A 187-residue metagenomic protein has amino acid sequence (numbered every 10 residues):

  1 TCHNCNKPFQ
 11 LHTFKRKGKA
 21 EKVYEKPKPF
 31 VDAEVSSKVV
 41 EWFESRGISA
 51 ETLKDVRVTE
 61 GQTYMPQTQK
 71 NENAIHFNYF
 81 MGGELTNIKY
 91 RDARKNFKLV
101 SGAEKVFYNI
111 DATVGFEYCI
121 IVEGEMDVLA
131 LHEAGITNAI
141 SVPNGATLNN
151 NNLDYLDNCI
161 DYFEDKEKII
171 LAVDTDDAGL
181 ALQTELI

Functional and structural regions predicted by a protein language model:
H3: Cys/His/Pro-rich metal-binding microdomains
N6-T86, R94, A103-E117, E164: TOPRIM metal-binding catalytic domain and adjacent DNA-binding surface shared by DnaG-type primases
V35-S36, G179, Q183: Generic alpha-helical secondary structure
Y64-E167, L182-Q183: Phosphate-handling DNA/RNA-contact segment within nucleic-acid enzymes
T175-D177: Short beta-alpha junction loops
